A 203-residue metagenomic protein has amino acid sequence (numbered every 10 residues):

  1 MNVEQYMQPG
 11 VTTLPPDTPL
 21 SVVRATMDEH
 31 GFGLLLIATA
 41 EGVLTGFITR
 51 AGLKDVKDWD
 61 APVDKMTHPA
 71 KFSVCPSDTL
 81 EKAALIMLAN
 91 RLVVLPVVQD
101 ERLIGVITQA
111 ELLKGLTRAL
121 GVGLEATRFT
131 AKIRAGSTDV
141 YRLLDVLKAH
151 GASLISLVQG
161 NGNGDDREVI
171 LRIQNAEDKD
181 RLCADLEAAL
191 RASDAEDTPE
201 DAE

Functional and structural regions predicted by a protein language model:
M1-G10, G46-A89, D100-G164, D178-K179 (+2 more regions): Tandem CBS (Bateman) regulatory domains
L14-D17, P76: A short beta-loop-alpha structural element at the N-terminal edge of CoA-dependent acyl/N-acetyltransferase catalytic
T18-T26, K82-A84: Short, basic/aromatic recognition patches
E29-F32, A89-L92: Short, small/polar residue-rich loop motifs at catalytic or cofactor-binding pockets
T39-A40, Q99: A cytosolic small-molecule/anion-sensing beta-strand core signal
D165-E177: Short basic, glycine-rich beta-strand/loop surfaces that mediate nucleic-acid
T198-E200: Flexible loop/N-cap segments at domain edges
